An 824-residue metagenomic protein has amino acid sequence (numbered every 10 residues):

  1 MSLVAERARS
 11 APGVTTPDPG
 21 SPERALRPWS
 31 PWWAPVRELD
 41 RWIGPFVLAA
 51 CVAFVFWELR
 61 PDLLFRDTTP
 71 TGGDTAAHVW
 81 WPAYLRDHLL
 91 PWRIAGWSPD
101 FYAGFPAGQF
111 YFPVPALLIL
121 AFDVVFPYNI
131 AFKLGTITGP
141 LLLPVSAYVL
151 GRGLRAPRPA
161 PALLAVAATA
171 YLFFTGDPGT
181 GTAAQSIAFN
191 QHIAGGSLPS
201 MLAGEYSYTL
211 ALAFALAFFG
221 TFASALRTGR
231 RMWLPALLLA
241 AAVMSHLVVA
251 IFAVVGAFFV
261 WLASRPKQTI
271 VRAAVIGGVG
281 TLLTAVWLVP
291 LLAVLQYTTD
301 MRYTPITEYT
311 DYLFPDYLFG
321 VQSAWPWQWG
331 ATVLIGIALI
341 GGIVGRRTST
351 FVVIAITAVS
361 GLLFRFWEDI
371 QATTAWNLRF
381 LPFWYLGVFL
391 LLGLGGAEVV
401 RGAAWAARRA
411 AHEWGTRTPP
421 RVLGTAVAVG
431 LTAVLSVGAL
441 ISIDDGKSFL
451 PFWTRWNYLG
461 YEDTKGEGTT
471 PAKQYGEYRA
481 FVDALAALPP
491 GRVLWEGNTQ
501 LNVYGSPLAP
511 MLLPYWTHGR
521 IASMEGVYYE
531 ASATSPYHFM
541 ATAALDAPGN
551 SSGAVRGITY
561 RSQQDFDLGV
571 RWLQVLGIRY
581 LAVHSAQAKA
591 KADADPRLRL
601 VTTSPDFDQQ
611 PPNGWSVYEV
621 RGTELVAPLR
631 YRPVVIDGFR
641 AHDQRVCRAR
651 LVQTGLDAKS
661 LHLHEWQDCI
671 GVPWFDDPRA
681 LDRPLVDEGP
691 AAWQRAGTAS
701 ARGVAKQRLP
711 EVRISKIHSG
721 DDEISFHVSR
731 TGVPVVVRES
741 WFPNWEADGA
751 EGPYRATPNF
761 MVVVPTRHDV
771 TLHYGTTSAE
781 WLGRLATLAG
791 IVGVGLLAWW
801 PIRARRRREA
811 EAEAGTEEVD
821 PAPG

Functional and structural regions predicted by a protein language model:
S2-T464, G468, A480-D483, L488-P489 (+6 more regions): Membrane-embedded transmembrane-helix bundle of lipid-linked glycan/lipid transferases
Y84, F112, L239, S436-T470 (+4 more regions): Extracytoplasmic/lumenal acceptor-recognition loop(s) of multi-pass membrane glycoenzymes
A131, G196, Q587-A588, E751-N759: Short, well-structured beta-strand/strand-turn elements
T169-A170, L247, T499-V503, Y529-E530 (+2 more regions): Solvent-exposed loop/turn segments at secondary-structure junctions within structured extracellular/periplasmic domains
F252-A253, L291, N502-G505, K589-D593 (+1 more regions): Extracytoplasmic/secreted cell-surface and envelope-processing proteins
A253, W495-E496, H584, R738: Generic beta-strand/beta-sheet core signal
A588-E619: Short acidic, glycine/proline-enriched helix-loop-strand junctions
D676-G824: Active-site-proximal, structured, solvent-exposed surfaces of multi-pass membrane proteins that position macromolecular
